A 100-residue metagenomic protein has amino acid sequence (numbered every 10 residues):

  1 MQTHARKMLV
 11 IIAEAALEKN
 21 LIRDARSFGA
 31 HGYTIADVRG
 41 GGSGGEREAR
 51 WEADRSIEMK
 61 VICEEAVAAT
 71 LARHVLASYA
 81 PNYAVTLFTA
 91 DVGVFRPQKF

Functional and structural regions predicted by a protein language model:
M1-F100: Positively charged, small/polar-rich N-terminal and surface patches that mediate targeting and assembly and bind
